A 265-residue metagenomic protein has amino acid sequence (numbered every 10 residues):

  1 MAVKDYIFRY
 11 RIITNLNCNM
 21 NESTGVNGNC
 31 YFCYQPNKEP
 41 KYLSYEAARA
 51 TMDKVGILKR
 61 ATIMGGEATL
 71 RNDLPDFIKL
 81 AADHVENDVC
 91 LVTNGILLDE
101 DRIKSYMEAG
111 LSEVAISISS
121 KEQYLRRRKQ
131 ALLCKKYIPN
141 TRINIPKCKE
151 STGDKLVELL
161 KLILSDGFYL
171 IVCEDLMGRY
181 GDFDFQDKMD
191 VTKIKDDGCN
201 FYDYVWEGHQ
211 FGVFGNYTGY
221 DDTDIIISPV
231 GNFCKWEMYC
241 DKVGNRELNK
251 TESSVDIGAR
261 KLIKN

Functional and structural regions predicted by a protein language model:
M1-N37, D53, G208-Y239, V243-N265: N-terminal pre-core extensions flanking Radical SAM catalytic domains
M1-T93, L98-S105, A109: Conserved alpha-helical substructure of the radical SAM core
A47-A61, P75-V92, D99, M107-I118 (+3 more regions): Long, low-complexity, intrinsically disordered polar/charged segments
A109, E113, S117-C234, M238-S253: Radical SAM enzyme [4Fe-4S]-AdoMet core and its adjacent flexible, acidic and glycine-rich loops/tails across
